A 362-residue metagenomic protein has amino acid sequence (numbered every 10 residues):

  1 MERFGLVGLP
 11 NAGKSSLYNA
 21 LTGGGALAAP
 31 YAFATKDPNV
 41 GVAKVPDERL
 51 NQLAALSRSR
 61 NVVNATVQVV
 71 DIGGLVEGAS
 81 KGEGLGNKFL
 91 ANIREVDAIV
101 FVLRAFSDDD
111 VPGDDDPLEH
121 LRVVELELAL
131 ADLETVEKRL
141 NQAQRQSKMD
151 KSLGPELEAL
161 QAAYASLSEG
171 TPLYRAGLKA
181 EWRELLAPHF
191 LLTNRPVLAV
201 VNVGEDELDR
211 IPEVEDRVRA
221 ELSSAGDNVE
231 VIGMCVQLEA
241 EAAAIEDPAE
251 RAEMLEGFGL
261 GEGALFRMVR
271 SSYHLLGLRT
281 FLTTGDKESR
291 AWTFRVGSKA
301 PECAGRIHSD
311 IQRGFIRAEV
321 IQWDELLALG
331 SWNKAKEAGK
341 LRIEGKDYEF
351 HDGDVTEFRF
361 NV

Functional and structural regions predicted by a protein language model:
M1-E83, N87-D109, E125, E137 (+1 more regions): Conserved G1/Walker A P-loop phosphate-binding module
E2-V7, A12, Y18, Q142-H351 (+1 more regions): C-terminal-of-GTPase-core extension/linker across diverse P-loop GTPases
G23-G24, R49-L50, G73-V76, R104-D110 (+5 more regions): Conserved nucleotide-binding/hydrolysis micro-motifs of P-loop NTPases
A29-P30, V111-D115, I211-E213, I245: Short amphipathic alpha-helical segments
T35, K88, L128, T135 (+3 more regions): Alpha-helical initiation/capping and key positions within long helical/coiled-coil segments
G74-K81, P112-D115, R122-L128, S147-S152 (+2 more regions): Flexible beta-alpha connector loops of hexameric P-loop NTPases
N87-K88, R94, A98-F101, F106-A131 (+4 more regions): Switch/coupling subdomain of P-loop NTPase systems
